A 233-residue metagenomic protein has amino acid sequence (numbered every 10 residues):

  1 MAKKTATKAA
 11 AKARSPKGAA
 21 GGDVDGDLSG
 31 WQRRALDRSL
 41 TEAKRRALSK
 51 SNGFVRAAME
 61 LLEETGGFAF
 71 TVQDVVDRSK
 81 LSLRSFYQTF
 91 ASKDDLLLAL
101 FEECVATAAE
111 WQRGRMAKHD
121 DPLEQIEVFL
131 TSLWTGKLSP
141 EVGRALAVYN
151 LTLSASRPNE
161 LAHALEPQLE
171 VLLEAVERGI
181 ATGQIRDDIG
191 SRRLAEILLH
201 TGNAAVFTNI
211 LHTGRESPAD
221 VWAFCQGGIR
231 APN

Functional and structural regions predicted by a protein language model:
M1-R38, V128, E170, E174-T182 (+3 more regions): C-terminal peripheral helix-coil segments that are non-catalytic and often amphipathic
A47-A58, V75, L100-C104, A108 (+1 more regions): Generic hydrophobic, amphipathic alpha-helix propensity
G53, L61-D95, A99: Helix-turn-helix
A57-L61, S132, G136, T201: Short amphipathic alpha-helical elements of helix-turn-helix/winged-helix folds
A99, E103, R113-P140, A195-L198 (+1 more regions): Hydrophobic alpha-helical connector segments
R115, A147-N150, A205, N209-I210: Secondary-structure edge/capping motif, primarily at the C-terminal ends of alpha-helices and the immediately following
E124, E160-P167, A181-I197, R215-E216: All-alpha amphipathic helical-bundle segments outside canonical DNA-binding/catalytic cores that form hydrophobic
T131-L173: Short secondary-structure transition hinges
